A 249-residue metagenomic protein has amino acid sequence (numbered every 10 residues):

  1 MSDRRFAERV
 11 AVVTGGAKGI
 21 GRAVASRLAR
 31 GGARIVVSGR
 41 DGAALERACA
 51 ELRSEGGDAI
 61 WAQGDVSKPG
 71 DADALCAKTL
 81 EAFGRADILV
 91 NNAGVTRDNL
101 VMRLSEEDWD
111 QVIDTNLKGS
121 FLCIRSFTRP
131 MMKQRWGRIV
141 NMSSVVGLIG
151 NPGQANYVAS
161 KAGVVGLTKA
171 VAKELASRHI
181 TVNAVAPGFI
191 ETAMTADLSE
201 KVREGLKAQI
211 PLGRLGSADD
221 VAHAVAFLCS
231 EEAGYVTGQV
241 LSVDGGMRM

Functional and structural regions predicted by a protein language model:
V10, G15-G19, D41: Conserved glycine-rich cofactor-binding loop
G42, Q63-L75, E106, D220: The beta1-alpha1 cofactor-binding region of Rossmann-like NAD(H)/NADP(H)-dependent oxidoreductases
L100-V101, S105-I113, T195, L206: Substrate-binding pocket helix/loop in short-chain dehydrogenase/reductase
F121-I124, W136, I180, R214-V243 (+1 more regions): C-terminal substrate-recognition "lid" of short-chain dehydrogenase/reductases
I124, S160, T168: Active-site helix of classical SDR
R129, K173-S177, G234: Alpha-helical segment proximal to the catalytic Tyr-Lys
S144: Residue(s) in the substrate-gating loop at a strand-loop-helix junction that position the organic substrate next
